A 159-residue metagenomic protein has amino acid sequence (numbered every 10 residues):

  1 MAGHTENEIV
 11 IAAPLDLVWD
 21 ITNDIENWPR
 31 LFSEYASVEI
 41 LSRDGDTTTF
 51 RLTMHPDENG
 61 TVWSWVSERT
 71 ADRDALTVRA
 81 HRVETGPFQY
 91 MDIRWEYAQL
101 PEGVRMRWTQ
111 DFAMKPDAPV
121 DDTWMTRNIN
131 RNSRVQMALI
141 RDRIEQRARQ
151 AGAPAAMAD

Functional and structural regions predicted by a protein language model:
M1-T49, A158-D159: Hydrophobic ligand-binding cavity/cleft-lining segments
A13, N132-V135: Residue-level signal for short amphipathic helical patches enriched in basic/charged and nearby hydrophobic residues
P29-R30, S37-D44, H55-R105, D111-M114 (+3 more regions): Hydrophobic-ligand binding "helix-grip"
D117-T123: Short acidic, glycine/proline-rich loop/turn micro-motifs
